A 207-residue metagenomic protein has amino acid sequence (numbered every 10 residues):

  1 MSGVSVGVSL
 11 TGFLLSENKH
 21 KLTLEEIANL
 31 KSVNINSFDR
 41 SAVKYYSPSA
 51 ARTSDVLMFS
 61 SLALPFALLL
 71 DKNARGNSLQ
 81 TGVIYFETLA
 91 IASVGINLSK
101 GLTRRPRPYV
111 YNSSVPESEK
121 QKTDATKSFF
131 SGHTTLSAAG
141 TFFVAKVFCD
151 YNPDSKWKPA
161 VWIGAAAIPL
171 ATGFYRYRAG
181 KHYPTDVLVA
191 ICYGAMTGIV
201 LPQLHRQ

Functional and structural regions predicted by a protein language model:
M1-V4, A50-V56, G82-V83, S155-W162 (+1 more regions): Membrane-penetrating hydrophobic segments
S2, V6, Y85-S93, A166 (+2 more regions): Alpha-helical transmembrane spans of integral membrane proteins, capturing the lipid-embedded, hydrophobic core of TM
G3-L62, T103-E117: N-terminal transmembrane-helix/juxtamembrane module of multi-pass inner/ER membrane proteins
S9-L22, L68-S78, N97-R107, K146-S155 (+2 more regions): Short hydrophobic alpha-helical membrane-entry/anchor segments
A42-R52, D71-S78, D124, P153-K156: Juxtamembrane loop-transmembrane helix junctions in multi-pass integral membrane proteins, especially the extracellular
N73-G95: Interfacial segments of alpha-helical transmembrane regions
L89-K100, I168-T172: Alpha-helical transmembrane segments of multi-pass membrane proteins
S113-Q207: Membrane-embedded catalytic cores of phosphoryl/pyrophosphoryl-handling enzymes
